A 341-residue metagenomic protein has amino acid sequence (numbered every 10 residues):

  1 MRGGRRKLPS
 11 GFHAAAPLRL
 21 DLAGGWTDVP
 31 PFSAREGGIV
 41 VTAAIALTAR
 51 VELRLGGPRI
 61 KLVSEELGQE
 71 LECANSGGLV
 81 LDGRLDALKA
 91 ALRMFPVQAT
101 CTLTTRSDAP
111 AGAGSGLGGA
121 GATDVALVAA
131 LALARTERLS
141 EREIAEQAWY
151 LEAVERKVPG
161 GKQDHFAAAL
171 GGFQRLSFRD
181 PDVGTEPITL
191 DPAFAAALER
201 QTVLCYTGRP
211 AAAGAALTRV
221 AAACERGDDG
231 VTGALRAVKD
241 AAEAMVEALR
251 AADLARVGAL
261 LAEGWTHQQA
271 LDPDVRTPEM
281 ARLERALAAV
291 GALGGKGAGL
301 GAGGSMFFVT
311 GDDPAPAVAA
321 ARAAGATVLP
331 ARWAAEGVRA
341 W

Functional and structural regions predicted by a protein language model:
M1-A23, T27-A34, V40-T42, A46-V97 (+6 more regions): C-terminal nucleotide
T100-C101, L139-E143: Short, surface-exposed acidic
P110-G114: Short, surface-exposed loop/turn segments at secondary-structure boundaries that line and modulate
S115-E137, E141, A169: DPxDG-like acidic metal-binding loop motif
G303-S305: Glycine-rich active-site/cofactor-binding loop and its immediate structural neighborhood
